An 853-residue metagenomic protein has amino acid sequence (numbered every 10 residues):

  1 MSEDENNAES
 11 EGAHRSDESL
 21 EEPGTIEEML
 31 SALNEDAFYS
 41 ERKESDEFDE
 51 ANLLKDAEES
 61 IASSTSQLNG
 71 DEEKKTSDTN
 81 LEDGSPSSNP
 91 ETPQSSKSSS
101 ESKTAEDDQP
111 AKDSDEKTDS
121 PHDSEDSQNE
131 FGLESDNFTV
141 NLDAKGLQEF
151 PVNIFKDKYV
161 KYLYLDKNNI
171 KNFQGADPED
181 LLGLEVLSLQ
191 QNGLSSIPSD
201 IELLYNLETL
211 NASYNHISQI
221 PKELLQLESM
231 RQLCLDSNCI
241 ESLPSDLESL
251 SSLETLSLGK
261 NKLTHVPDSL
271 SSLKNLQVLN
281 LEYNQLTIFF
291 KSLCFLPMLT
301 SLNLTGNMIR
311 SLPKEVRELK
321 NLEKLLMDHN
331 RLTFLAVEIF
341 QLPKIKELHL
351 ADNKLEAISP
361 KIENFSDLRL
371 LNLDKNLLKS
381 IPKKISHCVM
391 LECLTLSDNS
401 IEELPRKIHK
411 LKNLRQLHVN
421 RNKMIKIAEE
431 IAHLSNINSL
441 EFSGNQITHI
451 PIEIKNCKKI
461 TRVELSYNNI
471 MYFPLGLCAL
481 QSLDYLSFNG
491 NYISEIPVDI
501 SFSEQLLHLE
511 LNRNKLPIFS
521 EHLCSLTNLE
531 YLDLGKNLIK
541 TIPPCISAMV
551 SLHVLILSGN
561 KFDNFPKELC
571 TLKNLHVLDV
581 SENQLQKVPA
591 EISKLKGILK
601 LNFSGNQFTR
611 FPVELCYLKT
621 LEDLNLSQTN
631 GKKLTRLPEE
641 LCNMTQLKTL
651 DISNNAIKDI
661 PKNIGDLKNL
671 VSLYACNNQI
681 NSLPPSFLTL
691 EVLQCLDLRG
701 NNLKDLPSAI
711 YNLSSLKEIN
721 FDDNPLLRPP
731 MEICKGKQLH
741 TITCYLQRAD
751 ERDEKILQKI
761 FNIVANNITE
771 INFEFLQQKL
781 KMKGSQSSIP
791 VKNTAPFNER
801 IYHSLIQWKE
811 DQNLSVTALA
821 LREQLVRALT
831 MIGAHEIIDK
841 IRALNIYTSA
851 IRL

Functional and structural regions predicted by a protein language model:
L133-K171, G175-D177, L182-V186: LRR N-terminal entry segment and analogous cap-like coil->beta motifs
E134, K156-Y159, E179-G183, E202-L207 (+23 more regions): Leucine-rich repeat
V140, L163-L165, E185-L189, L210-A212 (+22 more regions): Conserved hydrophobic beta-strand positions in leucine-rich repeat
F150-N153, F173-A176, I197-D200, I220-K222 (+22 more regions): The feature encodes a structural signal of leucine-rich repeats
I518, E530, K536, K540-T541 (+3 more regions): Eukaryotic tandem repeat interaction scaffolds
F611, E622-L637, T689-N766, E770: Leucine-rich repeat domain C-terminal region
I771-L853: Alpha-helical death-domain superfamily interaction modules
